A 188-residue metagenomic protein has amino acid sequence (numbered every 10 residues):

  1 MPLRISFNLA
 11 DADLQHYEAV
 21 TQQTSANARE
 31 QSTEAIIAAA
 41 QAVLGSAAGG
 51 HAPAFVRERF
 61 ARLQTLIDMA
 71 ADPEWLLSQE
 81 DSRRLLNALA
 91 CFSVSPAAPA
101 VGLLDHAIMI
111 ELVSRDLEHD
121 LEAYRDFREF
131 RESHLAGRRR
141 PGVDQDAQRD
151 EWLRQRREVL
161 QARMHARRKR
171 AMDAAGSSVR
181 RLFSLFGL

Functional and structural regions predicted by a protein language model:
M1-R83, R115-L188: Terminal, membrane-proximal amphipathic helices and intrinsically disordered targeting/regulatory segments
R83-V113: Membrane-inserting effector segments that mediate pore formation, membrane fusion, or transient membrane insertion
